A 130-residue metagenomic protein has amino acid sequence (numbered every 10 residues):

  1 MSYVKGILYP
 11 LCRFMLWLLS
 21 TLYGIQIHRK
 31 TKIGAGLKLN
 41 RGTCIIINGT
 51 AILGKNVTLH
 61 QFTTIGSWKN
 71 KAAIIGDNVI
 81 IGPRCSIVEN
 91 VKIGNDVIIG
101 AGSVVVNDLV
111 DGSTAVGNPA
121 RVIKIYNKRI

Functional and structural regions predicted by a protein language model:
M1-G24, I130: Terminal amphipathic alpha-helical/low-complexity segments used for targeting or macromolecular assembly
Y23, H28-R29, G34-A35, N40-G49 (+12 more regions): Left-handed beta-helix
K124-I130: Generic C-terminal helix-cap and adjacent flexible tail
